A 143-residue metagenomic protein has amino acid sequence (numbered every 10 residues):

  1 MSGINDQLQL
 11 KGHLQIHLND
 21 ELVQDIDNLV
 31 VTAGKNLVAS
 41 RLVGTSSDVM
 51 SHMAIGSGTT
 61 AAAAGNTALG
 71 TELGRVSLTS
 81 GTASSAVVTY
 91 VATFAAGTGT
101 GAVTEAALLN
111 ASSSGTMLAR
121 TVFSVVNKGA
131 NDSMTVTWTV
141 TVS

Functional and structural regions predicted by a protein language model:
M1-T104, A111-S143: Small cysteine-rich, disulfide-bonded extracellular modules of the LU/uPAR three-finger superfamily and closely related
